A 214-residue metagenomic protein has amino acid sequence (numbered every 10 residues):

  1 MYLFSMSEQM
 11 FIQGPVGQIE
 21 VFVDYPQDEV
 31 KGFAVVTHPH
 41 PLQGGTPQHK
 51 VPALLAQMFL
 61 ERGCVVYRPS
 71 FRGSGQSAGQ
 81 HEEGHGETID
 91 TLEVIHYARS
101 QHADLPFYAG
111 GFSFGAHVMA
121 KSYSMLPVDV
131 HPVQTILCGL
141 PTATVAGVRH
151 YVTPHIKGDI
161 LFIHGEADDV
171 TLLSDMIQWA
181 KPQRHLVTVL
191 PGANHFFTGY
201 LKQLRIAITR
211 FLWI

Functional and structural regions predicted by a protein language model:
I12, Q18-D104: Serine-hydrolase catalytic machinery in alpha/beta-hydrolase-like enzymes
P39-H40, I136-V145, G165: Active-site nucleophile loop of the alpha/beta-hydrolase fold
Y108-G111, C138: Short beta-strand immediately N-terminal to the catalytic nucleophile in serine-hydrolase-like folds
G111-M119: Gly/Ala-rich beta-loop-alpha elbow adjacent to hydrolase catalytic centers
A143-T144, E166-T171, H195-F196: Acidic catalytic loop of the alpha/beta-hydrolase fold
H155-K157, F162-H164, D168: Short beta-strand/loop motif that positions the catalytic acidic residue of the alpha/beta-hydrolase fold
K181-F196: Catalytic histidine neighborhood in serine/cysteine hydrolases with alpha/beta-hydrolase-type architecture
A193-R205: Catalytic histidine-centered segment of alpha/beta-hydrolase-like enzymes
